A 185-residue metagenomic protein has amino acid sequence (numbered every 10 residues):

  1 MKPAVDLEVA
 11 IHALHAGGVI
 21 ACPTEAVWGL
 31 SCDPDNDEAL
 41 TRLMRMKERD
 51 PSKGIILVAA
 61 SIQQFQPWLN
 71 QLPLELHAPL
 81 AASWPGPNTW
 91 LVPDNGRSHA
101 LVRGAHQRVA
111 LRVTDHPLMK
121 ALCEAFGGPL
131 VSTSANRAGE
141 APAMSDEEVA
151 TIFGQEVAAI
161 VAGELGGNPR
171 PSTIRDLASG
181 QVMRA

Functional and structural regions predicted by a protein language model:
M1-A185: Active-site-adjacent structural elements in enzyme catalytic cores
